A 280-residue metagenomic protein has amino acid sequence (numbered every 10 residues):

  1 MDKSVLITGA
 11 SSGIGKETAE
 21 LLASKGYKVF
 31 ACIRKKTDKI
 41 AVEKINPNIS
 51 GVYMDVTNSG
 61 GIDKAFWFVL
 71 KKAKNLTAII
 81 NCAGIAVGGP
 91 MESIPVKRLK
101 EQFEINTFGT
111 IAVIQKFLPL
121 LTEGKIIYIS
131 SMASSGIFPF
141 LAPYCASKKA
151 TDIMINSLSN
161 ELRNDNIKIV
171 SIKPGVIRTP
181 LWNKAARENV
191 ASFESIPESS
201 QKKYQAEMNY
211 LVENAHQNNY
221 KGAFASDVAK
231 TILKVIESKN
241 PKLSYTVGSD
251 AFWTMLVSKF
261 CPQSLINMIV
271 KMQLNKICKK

Functional and structural regions predicted by a protein language model:
S11-S12: Conserved glycine-rich cofactor-binding loop
N46-G60: Rossmann-fold cofactor-recognition segment
C82-V87: Conserved NAD(P)H cofactor-binding loop of Rossmann-fold oxidoreductase domains
P90-M91, R98-K100: Substrate-binding pocket helix/loop in short-chain dehydrogenase/reductase
I114, S147-A150: Active-site helix of classical SDR
S131: Residue(s) in the substrate-gating loop at a strand-loop-helix junction that position the organic substrate next
D165-H216: C-terminal beta-strand-loop-alpha-helix "lid" module of Rossmann-like NAD(P)-dependent dehydrogenases
